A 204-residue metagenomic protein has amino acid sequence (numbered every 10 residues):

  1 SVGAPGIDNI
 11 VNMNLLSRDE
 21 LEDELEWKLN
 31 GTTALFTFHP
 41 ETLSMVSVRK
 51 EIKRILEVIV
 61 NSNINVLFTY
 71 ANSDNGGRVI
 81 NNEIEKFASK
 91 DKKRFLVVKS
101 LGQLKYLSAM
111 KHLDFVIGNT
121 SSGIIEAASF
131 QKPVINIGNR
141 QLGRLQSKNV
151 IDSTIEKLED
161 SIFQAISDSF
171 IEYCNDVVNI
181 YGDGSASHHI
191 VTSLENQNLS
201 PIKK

Functional and structural regions predicted by a protein language model:
S1-K204: Nucleotide-activated sugar donor-binding and catalytic core shared by glycosyltransferases and related lipid-linked
